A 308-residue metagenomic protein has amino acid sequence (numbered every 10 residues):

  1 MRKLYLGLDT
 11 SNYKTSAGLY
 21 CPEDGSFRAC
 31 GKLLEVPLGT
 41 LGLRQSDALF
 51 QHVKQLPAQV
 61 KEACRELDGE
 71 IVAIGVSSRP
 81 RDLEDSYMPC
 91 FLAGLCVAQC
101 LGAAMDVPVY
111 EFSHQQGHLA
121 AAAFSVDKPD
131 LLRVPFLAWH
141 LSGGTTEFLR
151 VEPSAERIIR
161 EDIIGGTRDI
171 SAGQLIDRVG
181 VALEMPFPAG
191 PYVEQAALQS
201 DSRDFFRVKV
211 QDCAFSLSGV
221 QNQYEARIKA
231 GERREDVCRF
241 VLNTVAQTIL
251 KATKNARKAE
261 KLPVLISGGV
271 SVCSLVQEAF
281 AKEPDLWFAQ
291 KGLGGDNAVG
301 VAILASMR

Functional and structural regions predicted by a protein language model:
M1-K3, V107-L137, I303-L304: Conserved phosphate-binding catalytic cores of ATP/NTP-utilizing and phosphoryl-transfer enzymes
K3, T10-S11, Y20, R28-A29 (+4 more regions): A short helix-loop
D9, G75-S77, S113, L137-S142 (+2 more regions): Short beta-strand segments
S11-F50, R157-I163: Short glycine-rich, Thr/Ser-proximal phosphate-binding strand/loop in the N-terminal lobe of ATP-dependent enzymes
K32-L33, Q51-E66, T248-A252: Short, well-ordered amphipathic alpha-helical segments that serve as non-catalytic structural scaffolds within diverse
K61-Q99, A103: Short beta-strand-loop/turn "lid" adjacent to the catalytic site in phosphate-handling enzymes
H118-A122, A289-R308: Glycine-rich phosphate-binding/hydrolytic loop that grips phosphoryl groups
P191-V264, V270-W287, S306: A contiguous, well-structured pocket-lining segment that forms one wall/lid of small-molecule binding clefts in soluble
